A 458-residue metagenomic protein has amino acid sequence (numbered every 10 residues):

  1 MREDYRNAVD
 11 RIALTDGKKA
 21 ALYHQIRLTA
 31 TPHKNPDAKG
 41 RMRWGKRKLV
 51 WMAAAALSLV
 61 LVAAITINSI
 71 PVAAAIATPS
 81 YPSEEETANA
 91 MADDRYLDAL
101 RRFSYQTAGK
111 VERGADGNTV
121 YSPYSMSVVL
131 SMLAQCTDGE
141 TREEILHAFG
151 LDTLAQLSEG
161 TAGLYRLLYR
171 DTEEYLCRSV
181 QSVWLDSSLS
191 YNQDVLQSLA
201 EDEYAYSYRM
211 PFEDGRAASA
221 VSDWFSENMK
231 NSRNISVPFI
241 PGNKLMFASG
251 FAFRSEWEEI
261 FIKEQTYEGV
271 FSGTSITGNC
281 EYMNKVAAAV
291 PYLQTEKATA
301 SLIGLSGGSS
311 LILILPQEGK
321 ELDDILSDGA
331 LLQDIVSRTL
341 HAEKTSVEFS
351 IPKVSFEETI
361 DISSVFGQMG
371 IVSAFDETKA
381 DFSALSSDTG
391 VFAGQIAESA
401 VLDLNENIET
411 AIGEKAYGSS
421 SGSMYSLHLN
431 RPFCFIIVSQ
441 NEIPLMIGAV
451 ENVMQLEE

Functional and structural regions predicted by a protein language model:
M1-M42: Disordered, charged N-terminal biogenesis/targeting segments of membrane/secreted proteins
E3, V50-A56, I65-P211: Detector for small/aliphatic-rich hydrophobic stretches
G17-A30, V50-A75, Y417: Single-pass transmembrane signal-anchor helices and their membrane-water interface zones
R41-M52: N-terminal export and membrane-targeting signals
A77, A88, D116, L154-Q317 (+1 more regions): Non-catalytic, conformational "gating/processing" segments within enzyme and secreted inhibitor domains
I145-F149, F261-G269, D324-L331: Short Gly/aromatic-enriched secondary-structure transition segments
F247, T299-I314, S420-E457: Extended hydrophobic
P316-E343: Internal alpha/beta scaffold segment
